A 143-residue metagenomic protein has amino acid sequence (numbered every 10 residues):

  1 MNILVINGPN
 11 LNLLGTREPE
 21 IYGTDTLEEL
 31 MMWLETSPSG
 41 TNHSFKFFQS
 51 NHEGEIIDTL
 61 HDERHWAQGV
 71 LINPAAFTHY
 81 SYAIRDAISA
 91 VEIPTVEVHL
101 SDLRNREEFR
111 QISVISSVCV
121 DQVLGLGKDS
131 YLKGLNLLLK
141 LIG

Functional and structural regions predicted by a protein language model:
M1-L4: Extreme N-terminal starter segment of soluble prokaryotic enzymes
P9-L11, A75-T78, S101-L103: Short glycine-rich anion-binding loops that position phosphate/pyrophosphate groups of nucleotides and phosphorylated
L14-E28: Glycine- and acidic-residue-enriched helix-capping/strand-helix junction motifs
K46-G54: Short beta->alpha junction loops
F47, N105-G143: Short, glycine-/small-residue-rich phosphate/pyrophosphate-handling segment
E63-V70: Short acidic/histidine-rich motifs immediately flanking catalytic phosphotransfer sites in two-component signaling
S81-E92: Short Gly/Thr/Asp-enriched flexible loops that form oxyanion-binding sites at enzyme active sites
A90-R106: Short, acidic/small-residue loops that bind anionic groups at enzyme active sites
